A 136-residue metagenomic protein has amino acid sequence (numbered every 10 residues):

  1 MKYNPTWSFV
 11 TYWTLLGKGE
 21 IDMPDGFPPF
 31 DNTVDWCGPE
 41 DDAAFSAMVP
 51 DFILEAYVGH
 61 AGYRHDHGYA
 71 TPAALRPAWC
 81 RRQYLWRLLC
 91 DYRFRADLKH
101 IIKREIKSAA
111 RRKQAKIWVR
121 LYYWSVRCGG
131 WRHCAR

Functional and structural regions predicted by a protein language model:
M1-R136: Extended terminal accessory/targeting regions
